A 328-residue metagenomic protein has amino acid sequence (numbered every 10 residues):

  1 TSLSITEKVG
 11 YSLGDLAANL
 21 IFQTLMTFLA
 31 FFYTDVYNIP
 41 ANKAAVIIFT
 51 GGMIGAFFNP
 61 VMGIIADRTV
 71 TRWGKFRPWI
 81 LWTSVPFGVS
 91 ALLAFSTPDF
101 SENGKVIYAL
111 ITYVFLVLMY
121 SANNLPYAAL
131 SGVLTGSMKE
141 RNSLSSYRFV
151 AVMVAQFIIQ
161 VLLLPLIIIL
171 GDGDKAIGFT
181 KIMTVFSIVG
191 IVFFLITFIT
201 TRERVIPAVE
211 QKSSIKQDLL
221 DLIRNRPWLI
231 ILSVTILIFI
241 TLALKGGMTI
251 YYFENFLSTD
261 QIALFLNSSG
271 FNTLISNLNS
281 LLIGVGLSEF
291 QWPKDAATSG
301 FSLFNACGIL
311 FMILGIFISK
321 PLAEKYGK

Functional and structural regions predicted by a protein language model:
T1-K328: Membrane-embedded alpha-helical bundles of multi-pass transporters/translocases, especially carrier/permease families
